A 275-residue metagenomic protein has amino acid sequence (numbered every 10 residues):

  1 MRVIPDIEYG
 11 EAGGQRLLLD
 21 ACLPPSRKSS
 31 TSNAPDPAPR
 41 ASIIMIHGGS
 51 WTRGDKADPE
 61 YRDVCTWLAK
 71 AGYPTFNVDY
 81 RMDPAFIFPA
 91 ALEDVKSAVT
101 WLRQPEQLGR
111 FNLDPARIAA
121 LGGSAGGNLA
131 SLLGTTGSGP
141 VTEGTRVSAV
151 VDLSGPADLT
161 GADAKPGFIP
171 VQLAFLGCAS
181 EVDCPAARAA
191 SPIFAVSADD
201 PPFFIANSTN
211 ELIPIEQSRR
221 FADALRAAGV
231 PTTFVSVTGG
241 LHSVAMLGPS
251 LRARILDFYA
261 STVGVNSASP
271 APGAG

Functional and structural regions predicted by a protein language model:
M1-G275: Alpha/beta-hydrolase superfamily serine-hydrolase fold, recognizing
